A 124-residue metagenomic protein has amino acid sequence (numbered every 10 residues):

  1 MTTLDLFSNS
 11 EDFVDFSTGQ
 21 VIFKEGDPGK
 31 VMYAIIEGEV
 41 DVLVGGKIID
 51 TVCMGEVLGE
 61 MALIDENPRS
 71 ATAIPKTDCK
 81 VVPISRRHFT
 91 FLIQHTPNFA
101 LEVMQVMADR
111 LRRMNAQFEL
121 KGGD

Functional and structural regions predicted by a protein language model:
M1-D124: Cytosolic regulatory regions built on CNB/CRP/Popeye-like sensor folds
